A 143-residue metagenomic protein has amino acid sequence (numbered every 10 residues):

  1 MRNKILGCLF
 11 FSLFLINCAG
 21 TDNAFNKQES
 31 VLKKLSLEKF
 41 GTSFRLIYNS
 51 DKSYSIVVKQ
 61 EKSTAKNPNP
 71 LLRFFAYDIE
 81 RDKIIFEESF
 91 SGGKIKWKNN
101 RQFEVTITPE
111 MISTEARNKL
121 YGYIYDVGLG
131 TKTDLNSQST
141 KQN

Functional and structural regions predicted by a protein language model:
M1-K27: Bacterial Sec-dependent N-terminal signal peptides
A19-S43: Sec-dependent signal peptide cleavage junction
N23-N26, K34, K98-N143: Acidic, small-residue rich beta-repeat scaffolds with periodic aromatic anchors
F40-G41, S89-I95, S139-K141: Short coil/turn segments at the loop-to-beta-strand junctions that recur within blades of beta-propeller repeat folds
L46-S53, I95-Q102: Blade-terminus and WD-like Trp-Asp/Gly-His loop motifs, strongest in beta-propeller folds
K52-E61, Q102-T108: Short beta-strand elements that form the blades of beta-propeller/WD-repeat-like and other beta-sheet-rich scaffold
A65-L71, T114-N118: Short, solvent-exposed loop/turn segments at conserved positions within beta-propeller repeat blades
I79-E80, G128: Short loop/turn segments that connect beta-strands within beta-propeller blades
